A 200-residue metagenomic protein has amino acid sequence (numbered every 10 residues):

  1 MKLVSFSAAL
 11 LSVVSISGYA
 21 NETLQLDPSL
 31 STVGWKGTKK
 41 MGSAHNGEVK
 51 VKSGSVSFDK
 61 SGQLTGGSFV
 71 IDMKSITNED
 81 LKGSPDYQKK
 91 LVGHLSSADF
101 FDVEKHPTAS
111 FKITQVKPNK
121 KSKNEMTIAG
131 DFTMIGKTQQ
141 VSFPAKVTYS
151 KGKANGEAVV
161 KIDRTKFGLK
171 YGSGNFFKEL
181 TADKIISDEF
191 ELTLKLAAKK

Functional and structural regions predicted by a protein language model:
M1-S7: Bacterial N-terminal signal peptides that target proteins for export
S7-A8, Y19: Residue-level detector of intrinsically disordered, flexible termini and proteolytic processing junctions
S15-S17: N-terminal signal peptide c-region/cleavage motif recognized by signal peptidases
A20-K200: Low-complexity, acidic/polar, glycine-enriched regions of mature
